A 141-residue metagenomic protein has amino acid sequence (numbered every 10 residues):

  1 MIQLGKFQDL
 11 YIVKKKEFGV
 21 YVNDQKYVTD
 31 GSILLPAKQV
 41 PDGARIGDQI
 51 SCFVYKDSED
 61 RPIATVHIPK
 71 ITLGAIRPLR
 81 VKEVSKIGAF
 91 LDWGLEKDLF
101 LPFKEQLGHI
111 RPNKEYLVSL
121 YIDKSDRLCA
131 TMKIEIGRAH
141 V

Functional and structural regions predicted by a protein language model:
I2-K16, I50, I71-K86, K114-L120: Structural detector for short beta-strands of small beta-barrel domains
E17-V22, I87-F90: Short aromatic-glycine-enriched beta-strand elements
N23-K56: N-terminal, Lys/Arg-enriched amphipathic/low-complexity engagement segments that precede the first folded domain
I33-D42, K97-R111: A cross-kingdom feature marking solvent-exposed beta-strand/loop segments within repeated, beta-rich binding/scaffold
Q49-K82, G94: A broadly used, surface-exposed interaction patch
S58-T65, A89, K124-K133: Short, Lys/Arg- and Gly-enriched loop/turn segments at beta-strand edges
F90-W93, F100-P102, S119-Y121, C129-T131: A structural feature that tracks compact, well-ordered secondary-structure segments with a strong bias toward
A139-V141: Conserved small/polar residues in nucleotide/adenosyl-binding loops
